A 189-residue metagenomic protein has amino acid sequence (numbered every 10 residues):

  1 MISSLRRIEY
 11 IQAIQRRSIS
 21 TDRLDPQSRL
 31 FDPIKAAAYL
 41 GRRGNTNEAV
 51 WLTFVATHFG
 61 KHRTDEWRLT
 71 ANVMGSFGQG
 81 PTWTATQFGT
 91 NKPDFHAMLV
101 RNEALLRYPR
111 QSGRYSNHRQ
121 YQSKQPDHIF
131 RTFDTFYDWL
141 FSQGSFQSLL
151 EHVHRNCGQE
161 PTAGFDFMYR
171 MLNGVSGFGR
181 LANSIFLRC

Functional and structural regions predicted by a protein language model:
M1-R131: Structure-specific DNA junction-binding interface
N117-S176: Helix-hairpin-helix/helix-loop-helix acidic hairpins
F167-M171, S184-C189: Accessory, usually C-terminal, subdomains that scaffold auxiliary metal cofactors
